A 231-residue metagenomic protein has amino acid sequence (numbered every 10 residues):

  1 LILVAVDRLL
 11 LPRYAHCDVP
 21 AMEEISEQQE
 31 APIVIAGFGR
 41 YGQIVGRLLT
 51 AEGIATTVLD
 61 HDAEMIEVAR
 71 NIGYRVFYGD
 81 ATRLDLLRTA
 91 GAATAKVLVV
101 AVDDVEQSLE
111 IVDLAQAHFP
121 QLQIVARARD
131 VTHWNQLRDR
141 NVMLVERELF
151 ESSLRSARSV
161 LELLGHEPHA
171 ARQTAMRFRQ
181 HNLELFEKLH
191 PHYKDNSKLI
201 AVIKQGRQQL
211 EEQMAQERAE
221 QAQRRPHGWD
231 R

Functional and structural regions predicted by a protein language model:
L1-R231: Cytosolic regulatory regions of ion transport systems
